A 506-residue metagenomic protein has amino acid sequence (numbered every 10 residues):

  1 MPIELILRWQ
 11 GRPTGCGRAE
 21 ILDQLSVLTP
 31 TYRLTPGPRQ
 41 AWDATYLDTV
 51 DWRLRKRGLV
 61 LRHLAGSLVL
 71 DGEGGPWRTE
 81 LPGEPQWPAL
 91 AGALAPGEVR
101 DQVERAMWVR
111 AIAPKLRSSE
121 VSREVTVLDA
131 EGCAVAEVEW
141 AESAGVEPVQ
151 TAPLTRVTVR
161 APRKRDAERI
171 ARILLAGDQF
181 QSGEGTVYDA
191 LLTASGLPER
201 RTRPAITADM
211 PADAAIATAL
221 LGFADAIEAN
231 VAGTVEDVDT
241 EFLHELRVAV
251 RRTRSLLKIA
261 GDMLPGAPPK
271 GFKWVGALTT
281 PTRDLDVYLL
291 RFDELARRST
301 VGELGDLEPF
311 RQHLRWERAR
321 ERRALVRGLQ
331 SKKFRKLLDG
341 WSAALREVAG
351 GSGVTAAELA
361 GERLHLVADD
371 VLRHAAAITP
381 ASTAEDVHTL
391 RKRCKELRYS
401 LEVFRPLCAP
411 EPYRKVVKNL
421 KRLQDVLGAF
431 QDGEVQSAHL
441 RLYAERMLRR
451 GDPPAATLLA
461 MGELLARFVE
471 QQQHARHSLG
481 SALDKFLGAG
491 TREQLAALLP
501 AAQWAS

Functional and structural regions predicted by a protein language model:
M1-S506: Function-determining surface determinants
